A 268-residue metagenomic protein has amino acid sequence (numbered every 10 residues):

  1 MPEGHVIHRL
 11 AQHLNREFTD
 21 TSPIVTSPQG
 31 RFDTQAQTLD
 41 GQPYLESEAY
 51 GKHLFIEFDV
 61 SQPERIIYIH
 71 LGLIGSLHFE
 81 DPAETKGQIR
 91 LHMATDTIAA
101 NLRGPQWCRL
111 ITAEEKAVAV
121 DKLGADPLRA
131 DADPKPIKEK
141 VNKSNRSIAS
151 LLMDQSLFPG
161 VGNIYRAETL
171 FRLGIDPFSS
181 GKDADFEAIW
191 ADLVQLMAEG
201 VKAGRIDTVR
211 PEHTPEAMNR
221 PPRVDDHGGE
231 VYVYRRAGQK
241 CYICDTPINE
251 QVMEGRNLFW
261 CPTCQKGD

Functional and structural regions predicted by a protein language model:
M1-D268: Structured catalytic/nucleic-acid-binding cores of DNA maintenance enzymes
